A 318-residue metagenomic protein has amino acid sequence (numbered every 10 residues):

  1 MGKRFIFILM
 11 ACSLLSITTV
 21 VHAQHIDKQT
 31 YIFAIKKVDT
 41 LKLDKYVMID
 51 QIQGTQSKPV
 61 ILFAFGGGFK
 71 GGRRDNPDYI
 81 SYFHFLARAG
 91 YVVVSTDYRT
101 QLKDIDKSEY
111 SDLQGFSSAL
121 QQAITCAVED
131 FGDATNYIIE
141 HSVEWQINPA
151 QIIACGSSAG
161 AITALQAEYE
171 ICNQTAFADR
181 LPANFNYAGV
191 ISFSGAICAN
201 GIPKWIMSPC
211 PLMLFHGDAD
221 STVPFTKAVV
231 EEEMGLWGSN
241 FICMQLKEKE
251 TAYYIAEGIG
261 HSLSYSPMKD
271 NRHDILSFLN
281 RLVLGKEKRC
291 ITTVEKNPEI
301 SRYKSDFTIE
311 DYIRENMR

Functional and structural regions predicted by a protein language model:
A23-Q56: N-terminal cap/lid segment of alpha/beta-hydrolase-fold proteins
Q56-G68: Short beta-strand element of the alpha/beta-hydrolase
G68-G71, V93, Y137: Serine-hydrolase catalytic-loop signature spanning alpha/beta hydrolases and amidase-signature enzymes
R73-T96, K103-I105, N240: Short amphipathic alpha-helix adjacent to the substrate-entry channel of hydrolases
L113-E144: Alpha/beta-hydrolase active-site loop
N136-S208: Primarily recognizes the serine-hydrolase "nucleophile elbow" in alpha/beta-hydrolase and SGNH/GDSL folds
A178-K249: The feature captures the conserved acid-bearing segment of alpha/beta-hydrolase catalytic domains
K247-R318: C-terminal catalytic histidine-bearing segment of alpha/beta-hydrolase fold enzymes
